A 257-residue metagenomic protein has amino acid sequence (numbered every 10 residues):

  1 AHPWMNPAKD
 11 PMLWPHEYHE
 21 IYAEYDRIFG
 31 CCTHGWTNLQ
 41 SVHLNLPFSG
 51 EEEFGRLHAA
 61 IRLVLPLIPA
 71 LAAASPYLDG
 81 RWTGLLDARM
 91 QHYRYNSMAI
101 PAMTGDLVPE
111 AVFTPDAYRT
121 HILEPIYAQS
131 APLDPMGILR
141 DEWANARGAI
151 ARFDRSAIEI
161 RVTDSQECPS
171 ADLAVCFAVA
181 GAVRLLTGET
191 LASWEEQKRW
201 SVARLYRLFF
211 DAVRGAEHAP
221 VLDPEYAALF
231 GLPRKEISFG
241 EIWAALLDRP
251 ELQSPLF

Functional and structural regions predicted by a protein language model:
A1-D10, S238: Active-site acidic/histidine clusters and adjacent loop/turn architecture that either coordinate catalytic ions
K9-L13, A171-D172: A short acidic (Asp/Glu
P15, H58-I61: "Short basic amphipathic alpha-helical interaction patches in structured regions
H16-L39: Acidic, His- and aromatic-enriched active-site or binding-groove loops in soluble protein domains that engage sugars
G35, E52, R56-A59, L67-A70 (+1 more regions): C-terminal accessory/tail domains of diverse enzymes
L39-H43, A157: Short, solvent-exposed beta-strand edge segments and adjacent coil->beta transition regions
N45-P47: Short hydrophobic/aromatic beta-strand micro-patches that form the beta-sheet surface supporting nucleotide- or nucleic
